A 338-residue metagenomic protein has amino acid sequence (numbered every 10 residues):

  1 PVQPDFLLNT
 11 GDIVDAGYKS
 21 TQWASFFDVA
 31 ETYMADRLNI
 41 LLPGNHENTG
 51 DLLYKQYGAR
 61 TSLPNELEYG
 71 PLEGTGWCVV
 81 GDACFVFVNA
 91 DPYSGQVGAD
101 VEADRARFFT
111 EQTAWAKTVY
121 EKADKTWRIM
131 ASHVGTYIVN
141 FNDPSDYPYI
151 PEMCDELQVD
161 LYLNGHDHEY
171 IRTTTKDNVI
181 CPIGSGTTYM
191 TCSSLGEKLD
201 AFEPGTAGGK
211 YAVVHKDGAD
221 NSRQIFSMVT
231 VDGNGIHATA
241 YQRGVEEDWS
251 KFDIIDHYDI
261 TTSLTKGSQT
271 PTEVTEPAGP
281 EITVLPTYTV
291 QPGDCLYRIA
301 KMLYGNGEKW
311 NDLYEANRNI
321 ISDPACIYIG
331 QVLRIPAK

Functional and structural regions predicted by a protein language model:
P1-S20: N-terminal active-site segment of His-dependent metallophosphoesterases
T10-V14, Y120-V139: Short acidic, glycine-rich surface-loop motifs adjacent to enzyme active sites
G11-D12, G44-N45, H133, G165-H166: Active-site glycine-centered loops adjacent to acidic/histidine catalytic or metal-binding residues that shape
Q22-D124, Y149-I150, Q158-L161, I171-M228: Extended active-site neighborhood of metal-dependent phosphoesterases/phosphodiesterases
A201-F202, G208-G279: A short C-terminal boundary segment appended to hydrolase-like catalytic domains
G279-G307, N311-Y314, Q331, K338: Primarily a LysM-type cell-wall glycan-binding module
R318-S322: Short alpha-helix capping/helix-loop boundary micro-motifs
